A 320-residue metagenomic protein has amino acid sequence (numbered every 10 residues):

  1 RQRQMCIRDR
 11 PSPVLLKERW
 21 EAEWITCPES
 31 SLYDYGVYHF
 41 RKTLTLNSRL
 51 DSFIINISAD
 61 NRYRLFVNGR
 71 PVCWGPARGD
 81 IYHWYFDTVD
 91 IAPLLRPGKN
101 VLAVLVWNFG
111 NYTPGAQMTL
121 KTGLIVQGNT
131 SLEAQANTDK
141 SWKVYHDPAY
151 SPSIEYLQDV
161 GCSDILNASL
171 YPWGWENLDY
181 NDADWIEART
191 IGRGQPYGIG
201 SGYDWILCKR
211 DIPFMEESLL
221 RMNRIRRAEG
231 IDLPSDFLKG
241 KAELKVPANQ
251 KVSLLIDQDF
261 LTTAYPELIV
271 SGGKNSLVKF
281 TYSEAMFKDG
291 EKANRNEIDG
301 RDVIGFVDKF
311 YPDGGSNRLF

Functional and structural regions predicted by a protein language model:
Q2-I7: Short, small-residue-biased leader/transition segments that mark boundaries at the very start of proteins
R8-F320: Extracellular/oxidizing-compartment recognition motifs
